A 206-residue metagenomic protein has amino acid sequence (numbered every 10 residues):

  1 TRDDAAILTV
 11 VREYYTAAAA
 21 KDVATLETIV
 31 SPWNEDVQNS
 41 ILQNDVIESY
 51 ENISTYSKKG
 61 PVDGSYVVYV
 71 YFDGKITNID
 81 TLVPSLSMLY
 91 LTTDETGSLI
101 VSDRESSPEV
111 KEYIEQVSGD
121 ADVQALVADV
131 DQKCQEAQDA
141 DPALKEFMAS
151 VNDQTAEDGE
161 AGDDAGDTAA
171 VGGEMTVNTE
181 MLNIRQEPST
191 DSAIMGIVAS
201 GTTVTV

Functional and structural regions predicted by a protein language model:
T1-T16: Short, low-complexity N-terminal intrinsically disordered segments enriched in polar/charged residues
E13-L26: Short helix-adjacent coil turns
V23-F72, I76-P84: Short solvent-exposed beta->alpha transition segments
V30-W33, V70-G74, S87-L89, T93-E95 (+3 more regions): A mature extracytoplasmic/lumenal domain signature
D63-V67, P84-L86, G172, T179 (+1 more regions): Extracytoplasmic
L86-T168: Short beta-strand edge/turn micro-motifs at domain boundaries
D163-N183, G196-S200: SH3-family beta-barrel domains
Q186-V206: SH3/SH3-like (including bacterial SH3b) beta-barrel domains that bind proline-rich motifs or cell-wall ligands
